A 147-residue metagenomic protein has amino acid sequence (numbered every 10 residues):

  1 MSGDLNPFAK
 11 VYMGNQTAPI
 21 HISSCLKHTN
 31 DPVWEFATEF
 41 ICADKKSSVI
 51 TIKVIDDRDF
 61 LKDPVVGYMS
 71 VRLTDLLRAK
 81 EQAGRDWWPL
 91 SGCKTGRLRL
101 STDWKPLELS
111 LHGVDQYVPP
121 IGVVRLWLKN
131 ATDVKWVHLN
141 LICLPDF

Functional and structural regions predicted by a protein language model:
M1, W127-H138: Short amphipathic, basic-aromatic surface patches that mediate peripheral association with negatively charged
L5-F8, H21-F40, T51-L107, T132 (+1 more regions): C2 and C2-like phospholipid-binding beta-sandwich domains
P7, P120-R125: Short structural boundary motif marking the start of a folded domain
Y12-A18, D57-D59, F147: Change "in extracellular beta-sheet-rich domains … of secreted and cell-surface proteins" to "in beta-sheet-rich domains
Q16, D44-K46, A131, K135: Surface-exposed loops and adjacent edge beta-strands of modular extracellular domains
K45-V49, I121: Extracellular Ig-like/FN3 beta-sandwich strand-entry sites
S101-I121: Intrinsically disordered, low-complexity S/T/P-rich linker and tail regions that flank or connect folded domains
L107-L111, K129-V134, F147: Intrinsically disordered, low-complexity terminal tails and linkers in large eukaryotic cytosolic proteins
